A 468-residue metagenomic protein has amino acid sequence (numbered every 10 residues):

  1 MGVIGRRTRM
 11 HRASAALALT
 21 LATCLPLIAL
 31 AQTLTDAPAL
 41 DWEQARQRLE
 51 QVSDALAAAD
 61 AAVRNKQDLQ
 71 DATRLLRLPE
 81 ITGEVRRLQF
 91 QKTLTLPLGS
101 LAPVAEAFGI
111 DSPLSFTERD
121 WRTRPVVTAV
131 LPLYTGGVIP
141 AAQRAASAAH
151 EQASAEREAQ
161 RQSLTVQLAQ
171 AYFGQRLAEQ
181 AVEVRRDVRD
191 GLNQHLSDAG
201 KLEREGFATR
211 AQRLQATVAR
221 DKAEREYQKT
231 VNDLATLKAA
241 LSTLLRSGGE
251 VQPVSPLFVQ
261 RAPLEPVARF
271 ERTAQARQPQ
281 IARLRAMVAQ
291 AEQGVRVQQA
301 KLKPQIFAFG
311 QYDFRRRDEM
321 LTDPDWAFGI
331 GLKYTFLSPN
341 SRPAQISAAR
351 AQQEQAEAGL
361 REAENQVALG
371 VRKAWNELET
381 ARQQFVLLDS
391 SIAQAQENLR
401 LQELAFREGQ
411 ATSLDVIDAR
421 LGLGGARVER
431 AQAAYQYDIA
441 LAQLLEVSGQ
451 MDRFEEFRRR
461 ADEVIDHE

Functional and structural regions predicted by a protein language model:
M1-R12: N-terminal secretory signal peptides that target proteins for export/translocation
G2-V3, L40, A159-Q275, A374-E377 (+3 more regions): Periplasmic alpha-helical coiled-coil/stalk elements that build and connect Gram-negative outer-membrane
A16-I28: Bacterial N-terminal signal peptides
T33-T35, Q89-Q91, E429-E468: Acidic, low-complexity, intrinsically disordered peripheral segments
D41, E80-A159, A282-A363, A374: Small/polar-residue-enriched beta-strand and adjacent coil segments characteristic of outer-membrane beta-barrel
Q44-E50, L101-S112, S247-Q311, F454-E468: Amphipathic alpha-helical coiled-coil scaffold segments and their short linker/junction regions
A58-T73, Q160, L164-R186, Q194 (+5 more regions): Amphipathic alpha-helical coiled-coil segments
R122-R124, Q170, Q215, D325-A327 (+1 more regions): Transmembrane beta-barrel architecture of outer-membrane proteins
